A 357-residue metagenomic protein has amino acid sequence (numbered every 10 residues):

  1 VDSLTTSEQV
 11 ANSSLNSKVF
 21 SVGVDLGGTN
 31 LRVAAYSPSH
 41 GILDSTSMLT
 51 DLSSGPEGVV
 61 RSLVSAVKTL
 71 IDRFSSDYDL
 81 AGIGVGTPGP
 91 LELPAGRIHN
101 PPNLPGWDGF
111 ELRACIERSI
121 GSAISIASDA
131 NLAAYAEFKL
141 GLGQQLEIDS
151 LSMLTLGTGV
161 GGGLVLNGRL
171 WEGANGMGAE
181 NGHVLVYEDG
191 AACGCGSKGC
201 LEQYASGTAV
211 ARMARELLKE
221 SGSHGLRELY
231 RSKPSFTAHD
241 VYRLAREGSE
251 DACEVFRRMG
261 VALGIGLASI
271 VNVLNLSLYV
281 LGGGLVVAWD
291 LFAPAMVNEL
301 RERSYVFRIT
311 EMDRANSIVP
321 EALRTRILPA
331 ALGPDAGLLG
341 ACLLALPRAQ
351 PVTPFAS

Functional and structural regions predicted by a protein language model:
V1-G82, E92-R97, A114-S122, K139-E147 (+2 more regions): ATP-binding/phosphotransfer module of carbohydrate and carboxylate kinases, centering on a glycine-rich
D25, G84-P88, A127, S152-G159 (+1 more regions): Short beta-strand segments
L49-D51, G106-W107, G178-E180: A short acidic/small-residue loop/turn micro-motif
G96-W107: A charged helix-plus-loop insertion that forms the helical arch/lid used to bind and gate nucleic-acid substrates
E117-F138, S152-L154: ATP-dependent carbohydrate kinase catalytic cores
L142, L146-G207: Glycine-rich phosphate-binding loop of actin/hexokinase-like ATP-binding domains
